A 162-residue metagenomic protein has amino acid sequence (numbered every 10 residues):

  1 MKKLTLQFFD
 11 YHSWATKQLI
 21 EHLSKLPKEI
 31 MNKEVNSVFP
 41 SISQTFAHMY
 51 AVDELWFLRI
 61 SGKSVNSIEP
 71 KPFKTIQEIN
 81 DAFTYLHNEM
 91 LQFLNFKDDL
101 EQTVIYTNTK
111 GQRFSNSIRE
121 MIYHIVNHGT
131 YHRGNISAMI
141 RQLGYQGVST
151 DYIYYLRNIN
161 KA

Functional and structural regions predicted by a protein language model:
K2-F8, I76: Active-site rim elements
L6-E69, K110-A162: Short, contiguous alpha-helical
K63-Q102: Helix-adjacent hinge/juxtasegments
K97-V104, A138-Q142: Long amphipathic alpha-helical segments
Y106-N108: A short, surface-exposed loop/turn module that caps and links secondary-structure elements
